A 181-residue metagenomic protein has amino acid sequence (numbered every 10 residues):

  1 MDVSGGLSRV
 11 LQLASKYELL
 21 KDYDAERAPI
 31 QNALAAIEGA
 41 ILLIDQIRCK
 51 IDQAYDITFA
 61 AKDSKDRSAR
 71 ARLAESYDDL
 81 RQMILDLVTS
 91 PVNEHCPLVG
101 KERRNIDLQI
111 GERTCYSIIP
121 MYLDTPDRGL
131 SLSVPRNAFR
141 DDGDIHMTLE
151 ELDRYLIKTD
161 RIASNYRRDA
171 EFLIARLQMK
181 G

Functional and structural regions predicted by a protein language model:
M1-G181: Amphipathic alpha-helical coiled-coil/heptad-repeat segments
